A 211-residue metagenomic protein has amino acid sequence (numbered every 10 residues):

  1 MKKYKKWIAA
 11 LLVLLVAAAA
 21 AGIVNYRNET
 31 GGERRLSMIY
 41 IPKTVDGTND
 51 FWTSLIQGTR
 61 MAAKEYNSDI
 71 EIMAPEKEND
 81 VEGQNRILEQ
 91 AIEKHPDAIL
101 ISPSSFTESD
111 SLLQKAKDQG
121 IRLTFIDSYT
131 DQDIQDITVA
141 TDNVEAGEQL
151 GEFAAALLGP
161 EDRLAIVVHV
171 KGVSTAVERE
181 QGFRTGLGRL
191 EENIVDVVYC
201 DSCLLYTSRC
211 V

Functional and structural regions predicted by a protein language model:
A10-G22: Hydrophobic membrane-insertion alpha-helices, especially the h-region of bacterial N-terminal signal peptides
R27-L55, I72, D136-I137, L164-K171: Short beta-strand segments enriched in small/hydrophobic residues
D50-Y66, A146-L150, S174-E192: Short, solvent-exposed amphipathic alpha-helices that sit in or adjacent to ligand/effector-binding or catalytic
Y66-K77, I166, R189-S202: Short beta-strand elements in bilobed, periplasmic/extracellular small-molecule ligand-binding domains
H95-P103, R122-I126, A165-V168, V198: Periplasmic-binding protein-like
F106-E145: Flexible loop/hinge segments that line or gate small-molecule binding clefts
V139-L164, L204-L205: Hydrophobic alpha-helical segments within soluble ligand-binding/sensing domains
Y206-V211: Conserved small/polar residues in nucleotide/adenosyl-binding loops
